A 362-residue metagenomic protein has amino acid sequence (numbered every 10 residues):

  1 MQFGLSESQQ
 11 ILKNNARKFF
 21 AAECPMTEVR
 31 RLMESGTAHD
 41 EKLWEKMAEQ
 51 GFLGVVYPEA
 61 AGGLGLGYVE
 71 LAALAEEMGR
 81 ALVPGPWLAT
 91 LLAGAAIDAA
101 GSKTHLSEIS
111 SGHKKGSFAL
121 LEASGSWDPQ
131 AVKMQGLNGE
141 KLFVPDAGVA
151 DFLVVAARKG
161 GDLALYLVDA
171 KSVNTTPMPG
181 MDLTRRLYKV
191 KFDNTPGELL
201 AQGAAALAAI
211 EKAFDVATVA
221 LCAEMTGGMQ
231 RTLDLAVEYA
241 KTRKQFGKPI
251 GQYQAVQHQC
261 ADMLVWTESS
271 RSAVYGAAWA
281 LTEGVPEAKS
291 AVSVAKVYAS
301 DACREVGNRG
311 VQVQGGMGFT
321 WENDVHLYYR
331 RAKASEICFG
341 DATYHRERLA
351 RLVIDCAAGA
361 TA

Functional and structural regions predicted by a protein language model:
M1-L82, K103, G112, G136 (+2 more regions): Alpha-helical interface subdomain recognition
L5, L120, V168, F192-N194: Hydrophobic residues in beta-strands and at strand termini
E28-E34, A119-L121, T176-G180: A short, aromatic/hydrophobic, helix- or strand-capping loop or linear motif that either lines the entrance/gate
G63-L64, G101-A170, M178: Glycine-rich, Trp-frequent "lid" loop and neighboring beta-strands that shape and gate the flavin cofactor pocket
V83-S102: N-terminal glycine-rich flavin-associated loop
W127-P129, F143-P145, A170-Q202: Flexible, small-/acidic-enriched active-site or ligand-binding loops
L200, L207-A208: Adenine nucleotide phosphate-binding catalytic loops in nucleotide-utilizing enzymes
